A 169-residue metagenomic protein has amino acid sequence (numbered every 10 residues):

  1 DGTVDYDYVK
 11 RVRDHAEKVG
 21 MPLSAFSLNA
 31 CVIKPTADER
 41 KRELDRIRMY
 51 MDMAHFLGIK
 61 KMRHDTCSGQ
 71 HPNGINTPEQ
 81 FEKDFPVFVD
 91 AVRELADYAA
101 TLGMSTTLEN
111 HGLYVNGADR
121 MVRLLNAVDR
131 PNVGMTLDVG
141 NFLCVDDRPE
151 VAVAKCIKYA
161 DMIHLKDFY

Functional and structural regions predicted by a protein language model:
D1, C31, C67, F168: Flexible loop residues that form catalytic and substrate-binding hotspots at small-molecule/glycan-binding clefts
D1-Y6, S27: N-terminal substrate-binding region of glycoside hydrolase catalytic domains
K10-P22, I33-M135, C144: Active-site acidic/histidine proton-transfer and metal-coordination neighborhood in alpha/beta enzyme cores
S24, R63-D65, I157-Y169: Non-cysteine beta-strand/loop elements that form the S-adenosyl-L-methionine
D138: Active-site glycine-centered loops adjacent to acidic/histidine catalytic or metal-binding residues that shape
R148-E150: Substrate-binding/catalytic cleft of secreted carbohydrate-active enzymes, primarily glycoside hydrolases
